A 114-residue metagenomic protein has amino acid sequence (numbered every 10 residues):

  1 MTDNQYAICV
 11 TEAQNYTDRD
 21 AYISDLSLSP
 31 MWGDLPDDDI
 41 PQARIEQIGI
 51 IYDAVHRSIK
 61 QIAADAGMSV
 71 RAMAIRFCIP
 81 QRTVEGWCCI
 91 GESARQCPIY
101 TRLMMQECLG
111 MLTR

Functional and structural regions predicted by a protein language model:
M1-I51: N-terminal flexible/basic segments that precede or flank functional cores
N4, I50, A54, Q96-Y100: Alpha-helix boundary/N-cap detector
I48-M68, E107: Short, amphipathic alpha-helical "recognition" segments used to contact nucleic acids or chromatin
G67-G86: Short alpha-helical DNA-recognition segment
G91-Q106: Short, basic-rich loop-to-helix N-cap that marks the start of a DNA-contacting helix
G110-R114: Short C-terminal boundary/hinge segments that cap the last helix of small helical domains
